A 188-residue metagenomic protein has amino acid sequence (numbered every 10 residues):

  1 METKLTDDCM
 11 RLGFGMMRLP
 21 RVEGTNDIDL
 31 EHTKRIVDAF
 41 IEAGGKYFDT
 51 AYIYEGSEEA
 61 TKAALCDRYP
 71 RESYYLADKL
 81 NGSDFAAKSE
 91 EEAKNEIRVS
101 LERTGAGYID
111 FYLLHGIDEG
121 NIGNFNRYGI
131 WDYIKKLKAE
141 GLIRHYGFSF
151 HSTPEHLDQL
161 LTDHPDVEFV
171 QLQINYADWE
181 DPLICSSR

Functional and structural regions predicted by a protein language model:
M1-Y74, Y133, A139: N-terminal binding-site loop/beta-alpha segment at the start of enzyme catalytic domains that lines or forms
K4, C9-G13, K46-Y47, S73-K79 (+3 more regions): Structural preference for beta-strand elements that scaffold enzyme active sites
M17-E31, K79-E92, E119-G123: Active-site mouth loops of central-metabolism enzymes
M17-L19, A51-I53, K79-S83, L114-I117 (+2 more regions): Active-site beta-loop-alpha junctions enriched in small/polar residues
N26-F40, K88-G105, S152-T162: Short, acidic/polar
T33, T61, A93, I97 (+2 more regions): Aromatic/hydrophobic pocket-lining residues that form the small-molecule binding cavity in soluble enzyme cores
L101-I122: Active-site groove signature of glycoside hydrolases
I117-R188: Beta/alpha (TIM)-barrel catalytic core signal, keyed to glycine-rich beta->alpha loops juxtaposed to Asp/Glu that bind
